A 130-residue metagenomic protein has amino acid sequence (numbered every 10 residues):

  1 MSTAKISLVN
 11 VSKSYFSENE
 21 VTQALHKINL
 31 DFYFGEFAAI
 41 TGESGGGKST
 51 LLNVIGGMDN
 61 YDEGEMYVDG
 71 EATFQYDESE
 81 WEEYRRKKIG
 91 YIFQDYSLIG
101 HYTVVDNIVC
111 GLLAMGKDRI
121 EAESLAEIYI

Functional and structural regions predicted by a protein language model:
S2-K5, S14-K27: A short, flexible loop at the N-terminus of ABC-type nucleotide-binding domains that lies
T22, T73-G90: ABC ATPase NBD coupling module
T41-E43: The feature captures the beta-strand-to-loop junction immediately N-terminal to the Walker
G56: Helix-to-loop junction immediately C-terminal to a conserved catalytic motif
G64-A72: Conserved ABC transporter NBD signature motif
E71-A72, I120-I130: Conserved ABC ATPase "signature" region
Y102-G111: Short coil-to-helix segment of the ABC ATPase nucleotide-binding domain corresponding to the Q-loop/switch region
